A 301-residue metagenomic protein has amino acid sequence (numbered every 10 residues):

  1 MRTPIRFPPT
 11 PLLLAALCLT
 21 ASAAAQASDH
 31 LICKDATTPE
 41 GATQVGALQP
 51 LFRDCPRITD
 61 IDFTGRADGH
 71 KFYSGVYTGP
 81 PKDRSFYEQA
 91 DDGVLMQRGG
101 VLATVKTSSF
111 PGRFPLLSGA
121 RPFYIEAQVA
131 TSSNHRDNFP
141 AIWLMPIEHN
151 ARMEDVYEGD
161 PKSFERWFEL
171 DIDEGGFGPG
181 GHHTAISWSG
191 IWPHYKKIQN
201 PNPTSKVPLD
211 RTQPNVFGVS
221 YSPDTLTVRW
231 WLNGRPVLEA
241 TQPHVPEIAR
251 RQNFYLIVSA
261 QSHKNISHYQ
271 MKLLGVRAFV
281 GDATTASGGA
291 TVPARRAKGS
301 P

Functional and structural regions predicted by a protein language model:
R2-L13: Bacterial N-terminal signal peptides that target proteins for export
P11-A21: Bacterial N-terminal signal peptides
S28-Y157, S163-F168, G175, P243-H244 (+3 more regions): Low-complexity, Ser/Thr/Pro/Gly-rich disordered linker/stalk regions
M153-V216: Glycine-aromatic-enriched beta-strand/loop faces of beta-sandwich-type recognition domains, especially lectin-like
Q213-R229: Localized edge beta-strand/strand-to-loop motifs within extracellular or lumenal beta-rich domains
R229, K264-L273: Extracellular carbohydrate recognition
R235-N253: Short, solvent-exposed beta-strand-to-loop segments that form ligand-recognition rims of beta-rich domains
E247-S267: Predominantly extracellular/luminal carbohydrate-interaction, adhesion, and secreted-enzyme modules that are
